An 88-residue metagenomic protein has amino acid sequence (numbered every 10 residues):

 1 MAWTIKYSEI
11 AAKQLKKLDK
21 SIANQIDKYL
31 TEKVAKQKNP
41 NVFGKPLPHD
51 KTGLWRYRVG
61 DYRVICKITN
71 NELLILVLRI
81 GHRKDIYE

Functional and structural regions predicted by a protein language model:
M1-R56, N70-E72, I86-E88: Basic, Lys/Arg-enriched alpha-helical interface segments
Y62: ATP phosphate-binding glycine-rich loop
I65-I86: C-terminal structural segments of small proteins and small subunits
